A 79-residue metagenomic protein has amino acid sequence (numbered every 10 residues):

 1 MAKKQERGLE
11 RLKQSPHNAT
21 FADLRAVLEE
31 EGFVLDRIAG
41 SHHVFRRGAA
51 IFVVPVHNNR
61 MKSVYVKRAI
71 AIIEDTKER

Functional and structural regions predicted by a protein language model:
A2-R37, R46-R79: Basic nucleic-acid-binding interfaces
H43: Positions that flank functional sites
